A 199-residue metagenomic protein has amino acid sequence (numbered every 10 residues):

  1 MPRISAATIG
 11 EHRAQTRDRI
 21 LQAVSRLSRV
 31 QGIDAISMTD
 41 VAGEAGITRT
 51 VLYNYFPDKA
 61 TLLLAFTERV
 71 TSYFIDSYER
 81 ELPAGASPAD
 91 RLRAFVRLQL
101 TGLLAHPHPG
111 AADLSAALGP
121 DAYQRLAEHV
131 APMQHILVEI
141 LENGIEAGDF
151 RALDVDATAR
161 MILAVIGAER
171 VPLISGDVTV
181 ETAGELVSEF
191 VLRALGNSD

Functional and structural regions predicted by a protein language model:
M1-Q15, D199: N-terminal intrinsically disordered/low-complexity leader segments
R13-V24, V41, F66-V70, F74 (+1 more regions): Generic hydrophobic, amphipathic alpha-helix propensity
R19, A23, L27-T61, A65: Helix-turn-helix
A65, D76-A105, T158-I162, G184: Hydrophobic alpha-helical connector segments
S72-D76, G102-A105, D121-A147, D156-R160 (+1 more regions): Amphipathic alpha-helical packing segments from all-alpha helical-bundle domains
T101-A105, E139, N143, I162-T179 (+1 more regions): Amphipathic C-terminal alpha-helical segment
A112-D121: Short linear capping/connector segments at secondary-structure termini
